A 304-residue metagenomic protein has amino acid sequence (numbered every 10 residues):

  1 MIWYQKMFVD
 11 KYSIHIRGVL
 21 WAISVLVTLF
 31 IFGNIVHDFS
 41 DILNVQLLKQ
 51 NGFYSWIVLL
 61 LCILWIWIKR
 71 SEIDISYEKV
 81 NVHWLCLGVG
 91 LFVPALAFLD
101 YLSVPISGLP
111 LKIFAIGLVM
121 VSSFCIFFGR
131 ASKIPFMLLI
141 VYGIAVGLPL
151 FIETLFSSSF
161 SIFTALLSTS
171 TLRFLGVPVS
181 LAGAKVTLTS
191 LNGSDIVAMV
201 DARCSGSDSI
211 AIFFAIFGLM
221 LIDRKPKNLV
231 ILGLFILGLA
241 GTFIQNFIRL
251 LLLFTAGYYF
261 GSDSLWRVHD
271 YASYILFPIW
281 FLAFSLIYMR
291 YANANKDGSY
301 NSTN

Functional and structural regions predicted by a protein language model:
I2-N304: Hydrophobic N-terminal alpha-helices or hydrophobic patches in metabolic proteins across all domains of life
